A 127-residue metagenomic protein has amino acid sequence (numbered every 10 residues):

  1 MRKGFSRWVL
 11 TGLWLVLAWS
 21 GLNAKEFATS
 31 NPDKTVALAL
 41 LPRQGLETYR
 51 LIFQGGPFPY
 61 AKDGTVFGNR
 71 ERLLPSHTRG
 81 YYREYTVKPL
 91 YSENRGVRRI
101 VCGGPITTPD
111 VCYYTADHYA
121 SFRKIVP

Functional and structural regions predicted by a protein language model:
M1-R2, A24: Soluble, non-transmembrane domains of envelope/secretory-pathway proteins that act on or interact with carbohydrate
K3-G4, W8-S20: Bacterial N-terminal signal peptides
A24-P75: N-terminal secretory signal peptides
G56-P127: Functional cores of ribonucleases/endoribonucleases
